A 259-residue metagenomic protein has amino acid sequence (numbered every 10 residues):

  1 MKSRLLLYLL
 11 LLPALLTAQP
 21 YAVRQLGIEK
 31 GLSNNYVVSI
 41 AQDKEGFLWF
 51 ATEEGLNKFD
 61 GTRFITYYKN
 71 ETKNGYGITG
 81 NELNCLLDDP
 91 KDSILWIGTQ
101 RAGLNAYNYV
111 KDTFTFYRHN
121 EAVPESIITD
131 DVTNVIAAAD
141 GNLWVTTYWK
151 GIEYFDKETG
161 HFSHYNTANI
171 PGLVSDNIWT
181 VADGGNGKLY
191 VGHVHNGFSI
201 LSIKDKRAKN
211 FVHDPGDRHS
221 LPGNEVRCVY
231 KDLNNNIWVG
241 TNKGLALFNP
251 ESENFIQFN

Functional and structural regions predicted by a protein language model:
M1-N259: Carboxylate-rich, polar loop motifs that coordinate divalent cations or form catalytic acidic clusters
